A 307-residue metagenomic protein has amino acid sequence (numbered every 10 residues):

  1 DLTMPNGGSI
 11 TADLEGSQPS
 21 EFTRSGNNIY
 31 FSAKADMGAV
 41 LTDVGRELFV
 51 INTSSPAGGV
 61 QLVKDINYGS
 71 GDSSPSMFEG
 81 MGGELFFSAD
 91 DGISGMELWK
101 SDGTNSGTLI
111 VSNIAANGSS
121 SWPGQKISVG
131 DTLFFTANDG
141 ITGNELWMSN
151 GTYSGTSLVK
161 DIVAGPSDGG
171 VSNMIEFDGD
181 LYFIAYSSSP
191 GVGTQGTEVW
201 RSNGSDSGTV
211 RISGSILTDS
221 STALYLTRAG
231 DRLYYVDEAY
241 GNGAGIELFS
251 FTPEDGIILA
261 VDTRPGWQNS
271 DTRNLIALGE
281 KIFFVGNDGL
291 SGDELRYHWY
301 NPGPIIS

Functional and structural regions predicted by a protein language model:
D1-I305: Feature 14080 marks short, conserved micro-sites in well-ordered regions that are central to protein function
